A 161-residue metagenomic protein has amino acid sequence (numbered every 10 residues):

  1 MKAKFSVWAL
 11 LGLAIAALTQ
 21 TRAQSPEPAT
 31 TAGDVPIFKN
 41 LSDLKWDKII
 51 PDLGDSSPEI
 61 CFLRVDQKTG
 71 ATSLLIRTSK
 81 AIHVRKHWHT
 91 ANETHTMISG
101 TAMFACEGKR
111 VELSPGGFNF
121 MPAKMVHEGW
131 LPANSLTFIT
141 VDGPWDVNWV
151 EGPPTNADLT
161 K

Functional and structural regions predicted by a protein language model:
M1-A9: Bacterial N-terminal signal peptides that target proteins for export
W8-A17: Bacterial N-terminal signal peptides
A23-T72, P154-K161: A short, N-terminal "cap"/entry segment at the start of jelly-roll beta-barrel domains of the cupin/DSBH fold
V35-K39, E128-K161: Double-stranded beta-helix
K68, S79-A81, T101, K124 (+1 more regions): Solvent-exposed coil/turn segments that connect beta secondary-structure elements in extracytoplasmic/periplasmic
T72-H89, P122-K124: Conserved short histidine dyad/triad with adjacent acidic residue
S79-I82, H89-E107: Glycine- and acidic-residue-biased ligand/ion/polar-headgroup-sensing regions
E107-V126: Short acidic-glycine-tyrosine-enriched beta hairpin
